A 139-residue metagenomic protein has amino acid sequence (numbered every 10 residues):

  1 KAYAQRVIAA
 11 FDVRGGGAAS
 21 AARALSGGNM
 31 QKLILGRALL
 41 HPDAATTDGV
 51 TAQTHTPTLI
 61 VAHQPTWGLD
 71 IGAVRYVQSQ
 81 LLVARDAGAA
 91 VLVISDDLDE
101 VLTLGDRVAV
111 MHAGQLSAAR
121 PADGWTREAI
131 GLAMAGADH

Functional and structural regions predicted by a protein language model:
K1-H139: Glycine-rich phosphate-binding loops of nucleotide-dependent enzymes
